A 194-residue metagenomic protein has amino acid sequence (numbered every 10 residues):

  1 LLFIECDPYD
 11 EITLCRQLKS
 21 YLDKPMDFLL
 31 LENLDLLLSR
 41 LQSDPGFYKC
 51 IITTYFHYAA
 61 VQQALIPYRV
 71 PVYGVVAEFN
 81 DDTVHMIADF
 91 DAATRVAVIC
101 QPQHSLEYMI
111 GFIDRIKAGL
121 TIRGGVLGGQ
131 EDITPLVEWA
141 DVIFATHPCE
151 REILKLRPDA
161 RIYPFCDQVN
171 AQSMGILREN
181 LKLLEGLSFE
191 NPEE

Functional and structural regions predicted by a protein language model:
I4-Y21, M26-E194: C-terminal regulatory/effector modules of DNA-binding transcriptional regulators
